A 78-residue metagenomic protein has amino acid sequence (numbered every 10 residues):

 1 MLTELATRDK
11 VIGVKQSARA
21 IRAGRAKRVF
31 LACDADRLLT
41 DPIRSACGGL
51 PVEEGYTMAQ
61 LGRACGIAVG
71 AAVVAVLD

Functional and structural regions predicted by a protein language model:
M1-A23, D34: Ribosome large-subunit tunnel/peptidyl-transferase-proximal elements
L2-T3, R37, M58-A59: Short secondary-structure boundary micro-motifs
E4, D9-I12, A26, R44 (+2 more regions): A near-ubiquitous, low-amplitude feature marking generic local secondary-structure context
T7, G49-D78: C-terminal structural segments of small proteins and small subunits
Q16, K27, C65, V69: Short, flexible micro-motifs
A18-V52: N-terminal positively charged helical leader segments and presequences
